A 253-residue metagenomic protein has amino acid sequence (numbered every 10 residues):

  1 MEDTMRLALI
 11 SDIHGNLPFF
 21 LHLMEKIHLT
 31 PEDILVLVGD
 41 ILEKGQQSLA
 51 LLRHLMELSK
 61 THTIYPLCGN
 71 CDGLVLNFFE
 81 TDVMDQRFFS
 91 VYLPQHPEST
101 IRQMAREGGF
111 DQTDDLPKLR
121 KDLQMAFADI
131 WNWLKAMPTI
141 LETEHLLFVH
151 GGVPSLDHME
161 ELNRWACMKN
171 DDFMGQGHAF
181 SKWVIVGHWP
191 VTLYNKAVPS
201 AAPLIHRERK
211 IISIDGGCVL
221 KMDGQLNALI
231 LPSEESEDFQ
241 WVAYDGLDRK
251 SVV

Functional and structural regions predicted by a protein language model:
M1-H54, S59, I64, V253: N-terminal active-site segment of His-dependent metallophosphoesterases
D3-H14, L29, K135-T139, S181-K182 (+5 more regions): Extended recognition/assembly regions associated with phosphoester-bond processing machinery
L9, L35-L37, P66-L67, L147 (+2 more regions): Residue-level marker for buried hydrophobic side chains located in beta-strands that build the well-ordered beta-sheet
D12, D40, G69-N70, H188 (+1 more regions): Active-site glycine-centered loops adjacent to acidic/histidine catalytic or metal-binding residues that shape
H14-G15, E43, G73, V153 (+2 more regions): Short, glycine/acidic-enriched loop or turn micro-motifs at the edges of active sites
P18, G45-L49, L76, H158 (+1 more regions): Short N-terminal helix/helix-N-cap motif within the alpha/beta-hydrolase-1
G45, L49-L52, M56-P138: Active-site neighborhood of divalent metal-dependent phosphoester bond hydrolases
Q95, R102, G108-S213, C218-G224 (+1 more regions): Acidic, His/Gly-enriched loop-helix segments that form or flank divalent-metal centers in metallo-dependent hydrolases
